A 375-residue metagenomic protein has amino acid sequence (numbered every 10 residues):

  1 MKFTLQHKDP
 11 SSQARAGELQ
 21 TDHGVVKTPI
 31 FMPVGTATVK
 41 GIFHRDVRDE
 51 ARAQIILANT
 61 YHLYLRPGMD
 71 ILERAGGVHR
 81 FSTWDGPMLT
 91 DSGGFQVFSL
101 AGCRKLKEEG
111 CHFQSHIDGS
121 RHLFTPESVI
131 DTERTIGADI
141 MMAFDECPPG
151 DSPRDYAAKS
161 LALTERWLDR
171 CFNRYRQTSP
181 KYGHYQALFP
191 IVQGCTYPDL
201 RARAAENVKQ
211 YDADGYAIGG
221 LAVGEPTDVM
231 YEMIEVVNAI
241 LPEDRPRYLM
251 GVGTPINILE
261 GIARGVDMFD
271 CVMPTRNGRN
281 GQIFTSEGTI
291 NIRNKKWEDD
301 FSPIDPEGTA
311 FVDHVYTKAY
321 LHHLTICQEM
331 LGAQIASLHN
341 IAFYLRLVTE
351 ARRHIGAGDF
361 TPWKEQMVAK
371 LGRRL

Functional and structural regions predicted by a protein language model:
M1-E18, V26-I30, T38-G41, D145-D151 (+1 more regions): C-terminal extensions of enzymes
M1-K181, K295-E298: Non-catalytic, usually N-terminal nucleic-acid engagement modules in DNA/RNA processing proteins
D22, S286, G356: Short, ordered coil/turn segments that flank beta-strands lining enzyme active or ligand-binding pockets
G24, I56, D91, E133 (+5 more regions): Conserved, mostly hydrophobic/aromatic
S128, T132, K159-R170, R203 (+4 more regions): A non-catalytic, amphipathic alpha-helix used as a structural packing/dimerization or gating element in enzyme scaffolds
G137, L168, F172-Y175, S179 (+4 more regions): Structural signal for hydrophobic packing residues in well-ordered secondary-structure cores of soluble enzyme domains
G150-R154, A158, G215-L221, M330-A333: Glycine- and acidic
A162, R174, T178, Y185-I304: Glycine-rich phosphate/ribose-binding loops and adjacent secondary-structure elements that form binding surfaces
